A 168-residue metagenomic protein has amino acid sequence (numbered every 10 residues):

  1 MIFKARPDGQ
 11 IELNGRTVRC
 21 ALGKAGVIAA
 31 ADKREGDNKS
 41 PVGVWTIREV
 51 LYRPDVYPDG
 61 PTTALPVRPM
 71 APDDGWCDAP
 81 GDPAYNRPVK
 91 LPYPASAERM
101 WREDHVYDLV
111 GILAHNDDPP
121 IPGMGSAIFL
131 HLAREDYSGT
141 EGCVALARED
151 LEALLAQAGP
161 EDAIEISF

Functional and structural regions predicted by a protein language model:
M1-T140, E152-F168: Cell wall/extracellular polymer interaction/catalysis modules
C143: Short cysteine clusters
L146: A conserved hydrophobic position in a structured secondary element of the catalytic/binding core that shapes
